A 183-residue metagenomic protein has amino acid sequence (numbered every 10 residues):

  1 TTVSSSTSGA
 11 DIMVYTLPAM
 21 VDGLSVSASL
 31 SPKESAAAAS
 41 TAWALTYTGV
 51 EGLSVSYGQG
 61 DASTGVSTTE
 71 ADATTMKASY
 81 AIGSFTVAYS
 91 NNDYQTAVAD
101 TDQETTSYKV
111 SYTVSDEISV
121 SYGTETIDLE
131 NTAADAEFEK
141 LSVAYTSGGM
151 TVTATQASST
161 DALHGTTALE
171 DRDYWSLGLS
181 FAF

Functional and structural regions predicted by a protein language model:
T1-F183: Outer-membrane beta-barrel proteins
